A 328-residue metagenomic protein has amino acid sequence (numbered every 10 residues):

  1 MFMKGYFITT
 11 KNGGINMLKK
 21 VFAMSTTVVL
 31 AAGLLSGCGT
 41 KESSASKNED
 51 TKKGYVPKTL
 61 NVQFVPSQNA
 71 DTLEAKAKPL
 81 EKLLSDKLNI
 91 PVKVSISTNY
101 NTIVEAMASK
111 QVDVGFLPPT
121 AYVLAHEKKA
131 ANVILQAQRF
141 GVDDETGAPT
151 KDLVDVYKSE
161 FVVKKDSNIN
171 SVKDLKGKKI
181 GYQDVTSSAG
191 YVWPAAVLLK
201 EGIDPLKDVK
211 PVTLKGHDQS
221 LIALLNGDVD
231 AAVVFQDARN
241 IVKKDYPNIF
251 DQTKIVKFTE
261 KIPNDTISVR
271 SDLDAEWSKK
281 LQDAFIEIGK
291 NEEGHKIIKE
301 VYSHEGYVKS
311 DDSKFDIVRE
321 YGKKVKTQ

Functional and structural regions predicted by a protein language model:
G33-G37: C-terminal motif of bacterial Sec signal peptides marking the signal peptidase cleavage site
G39-K41: Bacterial signal peptide processing site
D50-S167: Short, glycine-/small- and polar/acidic-enriched structural segments that line small-molecule recognition paths
G54-F64, Q68-K82, K87-L88, V269 (+1 more regions): An extracytoplasmic/periplasmic, membrane-proximal ligand-sensing/linker region
V65-P66, A137-A148, Y157-K158, P247-D283 (+2 more regions): Periplasmic-binding protein-like
V65-S85, S97, Q138, V154-L221: Bilobed "Venus flytrap"/periplasmic-binding protein-like clamshell domains and structurally analogous long
P91-T98, D113-F116, K207-G216, K254-K257: Short beta-strand-to-loop elements that line the ligand-binding cleft of bilobed periplasmic-binding protein-like
P119-A130, V197-K200, L225, D230-D251: A ligand-binding cleft/hinge motif common to bilobed small-molecule-binding domains
